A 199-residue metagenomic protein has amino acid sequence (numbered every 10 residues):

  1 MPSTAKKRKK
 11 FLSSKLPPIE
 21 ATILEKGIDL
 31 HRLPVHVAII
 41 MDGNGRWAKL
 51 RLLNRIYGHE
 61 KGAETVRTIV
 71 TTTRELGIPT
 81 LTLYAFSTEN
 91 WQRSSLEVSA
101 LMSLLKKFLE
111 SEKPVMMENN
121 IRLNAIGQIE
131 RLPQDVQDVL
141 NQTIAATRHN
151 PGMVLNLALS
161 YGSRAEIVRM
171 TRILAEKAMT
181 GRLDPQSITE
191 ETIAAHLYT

Functional and structural regions predicted by a protein language model:
M1-T199: Flexible, compositionally biased loop and terminal segments
